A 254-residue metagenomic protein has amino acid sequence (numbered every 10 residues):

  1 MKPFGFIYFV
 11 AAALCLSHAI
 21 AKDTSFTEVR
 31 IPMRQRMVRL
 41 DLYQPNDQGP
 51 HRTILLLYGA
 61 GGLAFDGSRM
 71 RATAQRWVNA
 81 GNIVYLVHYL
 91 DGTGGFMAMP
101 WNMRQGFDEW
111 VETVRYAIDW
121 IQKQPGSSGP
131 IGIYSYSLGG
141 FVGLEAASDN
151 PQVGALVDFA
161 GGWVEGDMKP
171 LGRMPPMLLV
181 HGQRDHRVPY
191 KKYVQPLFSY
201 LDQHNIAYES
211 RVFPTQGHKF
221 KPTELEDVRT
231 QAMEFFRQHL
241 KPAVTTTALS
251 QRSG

Functional and structural regions predicted by a protein language model:
A19-L42, R252: A domain-start/cap signature at the N-terminus of enzymes
I31-D41, R52-Q122, G126: Serine-hydrolase catalytic machinery in alpha/beta-hydrolase-like enzymes
R36, N46-T53, G172-M174: Proline/glycine-enriched tight loop/beta-turn segments at coil->beta junctions that connect or precede beta-strands
R115-R173: Primarily recognizes the serine-hydrolase "nucleophile elbow" in alpha/beta-hydrolase and SGNH/GDSL folds
G172-M177, H204-I206: Short, proline-enriched alpha-helix->beta-strand connector loops that line the catalytic pocket of alpha/beta-hydrolase
L179-H181, D185: Short beta-strand/loop motif that positions the catalytic acidic residue of the alpha/beta-hydrolase fold
R187-Y193: Conserved alpha/beta-hydrolase "acid-adjacent" motif
F198, H204-G254: C-terminal catalytic histidine-bearing segment of alpha/beta-hydrolase fold enzymes
